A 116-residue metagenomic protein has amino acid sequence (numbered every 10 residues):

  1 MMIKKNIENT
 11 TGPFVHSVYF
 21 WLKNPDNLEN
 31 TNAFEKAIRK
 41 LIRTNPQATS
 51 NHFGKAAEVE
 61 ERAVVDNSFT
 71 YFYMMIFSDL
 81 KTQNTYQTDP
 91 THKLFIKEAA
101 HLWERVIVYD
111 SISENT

Functional and structural regions predicted by a protein language model:
M1-M74, S78-T85, I112-T116: Short S/T/G/P-rich N-terminal loop/turn motif that feeds into the first structured element of a domain
R39-I42, T91-K97, W103: A common structural junction motif
Q87-D89: "Short basic amphipathic alpha-helical interaction patches in structured regions
